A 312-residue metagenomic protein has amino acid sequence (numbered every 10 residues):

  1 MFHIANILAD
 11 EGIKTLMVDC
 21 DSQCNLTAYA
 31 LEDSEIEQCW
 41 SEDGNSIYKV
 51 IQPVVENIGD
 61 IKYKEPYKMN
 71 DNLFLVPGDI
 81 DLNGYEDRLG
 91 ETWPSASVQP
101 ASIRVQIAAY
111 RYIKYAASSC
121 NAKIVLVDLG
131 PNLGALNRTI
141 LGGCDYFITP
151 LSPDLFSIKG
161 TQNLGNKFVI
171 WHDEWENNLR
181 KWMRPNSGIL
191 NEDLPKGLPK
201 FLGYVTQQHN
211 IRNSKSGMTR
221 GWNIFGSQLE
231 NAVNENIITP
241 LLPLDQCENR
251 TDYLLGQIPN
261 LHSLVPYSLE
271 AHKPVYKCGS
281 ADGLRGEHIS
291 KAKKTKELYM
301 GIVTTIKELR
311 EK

Functional and structural regions predicted by a protein language model:
M1-K312: P-loop NTP-binding core
